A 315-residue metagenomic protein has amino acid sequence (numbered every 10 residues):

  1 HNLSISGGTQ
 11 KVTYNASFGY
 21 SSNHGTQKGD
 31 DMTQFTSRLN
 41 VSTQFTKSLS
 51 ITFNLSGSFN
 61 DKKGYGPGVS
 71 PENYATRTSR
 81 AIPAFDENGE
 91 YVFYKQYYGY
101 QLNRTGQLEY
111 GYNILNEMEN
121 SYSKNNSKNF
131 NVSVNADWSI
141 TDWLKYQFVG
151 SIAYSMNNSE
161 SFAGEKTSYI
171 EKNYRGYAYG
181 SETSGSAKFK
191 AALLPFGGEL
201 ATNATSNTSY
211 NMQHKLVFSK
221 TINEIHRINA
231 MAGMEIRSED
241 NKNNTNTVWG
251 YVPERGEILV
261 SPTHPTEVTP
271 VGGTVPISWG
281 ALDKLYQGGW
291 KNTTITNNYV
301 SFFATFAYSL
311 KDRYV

Functional and structural regions predicted by a protein language model:
H1, G25-D30, N40-N129, Q147-V149 (+1 more regions): Surface-exposed loop/interface segments of Gram-negative outer-membrane beta-barrel transport/assembly proteins
L3-G7, S37-T43, V132-W138, H214-K220 (+1 more regions): Residues on the lipid-exposed face of transmembrane beta-strands in outer-membrane beta-barrel proteins
T9-Q10, T46, S139-T141, K145 (+2 more regions): Outer-membrane beta-barrel channels and translocator barrels
S21-N23: Ligand-site clamp/hinge motif
M234, S301-Y308, D312-Y314: Contiguous, well-ordered alpha-helical segments that form the cores/surfaces of helical PPI scaffolds
